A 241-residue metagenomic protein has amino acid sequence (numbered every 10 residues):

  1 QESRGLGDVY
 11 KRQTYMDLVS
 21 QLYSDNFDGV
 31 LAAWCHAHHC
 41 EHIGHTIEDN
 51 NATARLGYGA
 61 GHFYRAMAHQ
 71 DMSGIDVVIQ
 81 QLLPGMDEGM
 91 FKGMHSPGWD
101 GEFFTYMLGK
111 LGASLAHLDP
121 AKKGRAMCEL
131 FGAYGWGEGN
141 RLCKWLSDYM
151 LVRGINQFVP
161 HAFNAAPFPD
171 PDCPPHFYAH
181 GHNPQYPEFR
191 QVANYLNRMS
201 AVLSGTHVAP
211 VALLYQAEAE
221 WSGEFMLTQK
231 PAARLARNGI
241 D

Functional and structural regions predicted by a protein language model:
R4-D241: Carbohydrate-binding surfaces of carbohydrate-active enzymes
